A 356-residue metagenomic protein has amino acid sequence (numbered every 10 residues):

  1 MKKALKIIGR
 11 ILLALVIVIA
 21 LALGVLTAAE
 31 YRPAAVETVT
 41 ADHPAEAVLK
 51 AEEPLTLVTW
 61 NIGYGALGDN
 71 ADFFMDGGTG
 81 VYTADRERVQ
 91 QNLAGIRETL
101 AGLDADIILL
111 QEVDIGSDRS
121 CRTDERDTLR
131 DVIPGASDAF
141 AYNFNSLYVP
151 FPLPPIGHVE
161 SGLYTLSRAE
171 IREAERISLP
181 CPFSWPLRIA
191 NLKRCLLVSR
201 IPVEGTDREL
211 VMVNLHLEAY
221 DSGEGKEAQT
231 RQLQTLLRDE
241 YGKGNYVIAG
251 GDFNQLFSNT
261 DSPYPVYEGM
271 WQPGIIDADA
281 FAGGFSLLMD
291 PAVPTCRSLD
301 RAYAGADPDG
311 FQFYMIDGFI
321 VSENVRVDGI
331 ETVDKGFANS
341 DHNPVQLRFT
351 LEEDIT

Functional and structural regions predicted by a protein language model:
K2-D131, G135, F140-E160, E353-I355: N-terminal, active-site-proximal structural segment of metallo-dependent hydrolase catalytic domains
L5-I11, V18-A45, R200, T235-I248 (+1 more regions): Metal-dependent phosphoester-hydrolase catalytic domains
A47-L57, D69, V159, L163-E173 (+3 more regions): Beta-strand-turn-beta hairpins that frame and shape the catalytic cleft of phosphate-ester-processing enzymes
T56-I62, N92-R122, L166, S199-I201 (+5 more regions): Active-site beta-strand/loop signature of hydrolases that rely on acidic residues for catalysis
Y64-G65, D114-S117, F144-L147, I171-R172 (+2 more regions): Solvent-exposed loop/turn segments at secondary-structure junctions within structured extracellular/periplasmic domains
G68-F73, R122-T123, P150-P154, R176-S178 (+4 more regions): Short aromatic-enriched loop/helix-cap "lid" or pocket-rim segments at secondary-structure transitions that line
T79-R86, V113-I115, P180-R188, H216-E224: Surface-exposed cleft-lining segments at the edges of enzyme active sites
S137-N145, A174-P180, G329-V333: Conserved S-adenosyl-L-methionine
